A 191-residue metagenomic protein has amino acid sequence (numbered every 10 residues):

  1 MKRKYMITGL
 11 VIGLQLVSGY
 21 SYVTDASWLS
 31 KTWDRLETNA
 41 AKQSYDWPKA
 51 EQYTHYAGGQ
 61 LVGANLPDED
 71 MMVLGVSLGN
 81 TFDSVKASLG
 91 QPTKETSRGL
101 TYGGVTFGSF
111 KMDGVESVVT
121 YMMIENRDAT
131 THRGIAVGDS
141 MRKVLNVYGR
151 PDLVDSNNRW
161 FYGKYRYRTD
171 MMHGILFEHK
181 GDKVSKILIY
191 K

Functional and structural regions predicted by a protein language model:
M1-A26: Sec-dependent N-terminal signal peptides of Gram-positive bacterial secreted proteins and lipoproteins
M1-R3, S30, A41: Generic cytosolic/nucleocytoplasmic N-terminal low-complexity/intrinsically disordered segments
Y20-N39: N-terminal secretory targeting signals
D34-M72, S77-V118, M123-R127, A136-K191: A cross-family detector of function-defining hotspots
